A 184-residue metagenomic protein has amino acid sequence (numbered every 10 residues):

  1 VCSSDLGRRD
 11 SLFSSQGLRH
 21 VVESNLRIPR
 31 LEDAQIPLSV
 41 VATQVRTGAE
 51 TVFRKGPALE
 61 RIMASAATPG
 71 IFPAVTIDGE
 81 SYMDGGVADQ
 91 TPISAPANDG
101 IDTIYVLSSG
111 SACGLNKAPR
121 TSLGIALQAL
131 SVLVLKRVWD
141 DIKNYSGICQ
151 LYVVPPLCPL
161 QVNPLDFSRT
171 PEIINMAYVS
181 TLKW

Functional and structural regions predicted by a protein language model:
V1-W184: Patatin-like phospholipase
